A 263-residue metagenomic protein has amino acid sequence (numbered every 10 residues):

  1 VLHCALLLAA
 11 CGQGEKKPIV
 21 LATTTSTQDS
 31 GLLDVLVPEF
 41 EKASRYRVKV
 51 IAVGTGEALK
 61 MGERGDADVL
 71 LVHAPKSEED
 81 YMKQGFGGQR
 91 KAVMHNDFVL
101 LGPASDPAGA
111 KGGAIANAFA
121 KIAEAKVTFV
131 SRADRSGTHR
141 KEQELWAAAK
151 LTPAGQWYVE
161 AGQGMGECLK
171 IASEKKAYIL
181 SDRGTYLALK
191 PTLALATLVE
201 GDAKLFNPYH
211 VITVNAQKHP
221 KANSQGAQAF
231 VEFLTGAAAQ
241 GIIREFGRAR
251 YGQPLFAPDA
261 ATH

Functional and structural regions predicted by a protein language model:
V1-A9: Bacterial N-terminal signal peptides
C11-R47, I51, G56, K60-D66 (+4 more regions): Exported/periplasmic ABC-transporter solute-binding proteins
D68-V69, G88-L101: Short, glycine-/small- and polar/acidic-enriched structural segments that line small-molecule recognition paths
Y81-Q89: Hydrophobic/aromatic-rich structural module bridging two neighboring secondary-structure elements via a short loop
